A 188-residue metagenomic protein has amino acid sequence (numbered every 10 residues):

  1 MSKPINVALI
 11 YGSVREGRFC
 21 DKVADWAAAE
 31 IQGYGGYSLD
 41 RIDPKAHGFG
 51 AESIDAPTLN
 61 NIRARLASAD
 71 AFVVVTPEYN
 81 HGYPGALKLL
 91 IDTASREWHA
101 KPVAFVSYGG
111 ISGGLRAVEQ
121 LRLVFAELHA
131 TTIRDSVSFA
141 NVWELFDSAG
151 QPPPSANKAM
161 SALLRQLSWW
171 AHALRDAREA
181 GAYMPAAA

Functional and structural regions predicted by a protein language model:
M1-A94, Q151-S168, L174-A188: N-terminal beta1-alpha1-beta2 submodule of the flavodoxin-like/Rossmannoid cofactor-binding fold
L89-R96, L123-L128: A glycine- and small-aliphatic-rich helix-loop capping segment at beta-alpha/alpha-beta transitions that lines
H99-K101: His-Asp phosphorelay/catalytic-motif detector in bacterial-type signaling
V103-F146, P152-A159: Short, glycine-/small-residue-rich phosphate/pyrophosphate-handling segment
